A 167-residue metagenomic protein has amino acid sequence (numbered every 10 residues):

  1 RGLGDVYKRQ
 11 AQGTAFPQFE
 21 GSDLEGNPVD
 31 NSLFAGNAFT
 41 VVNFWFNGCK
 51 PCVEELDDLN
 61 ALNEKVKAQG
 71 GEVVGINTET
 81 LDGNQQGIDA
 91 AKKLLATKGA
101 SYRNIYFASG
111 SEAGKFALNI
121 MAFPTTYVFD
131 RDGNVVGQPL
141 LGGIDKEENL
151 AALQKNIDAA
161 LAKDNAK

Functional and structural regions predicted by a protein language model:
G2-Y7: Short, small-residue-biased leader/transition segments that mark boundaries at the very start of proteins
F16-P17, T40, F123-T125: Short loop/turn microsegments at loop-to-beta-strand junctions
N31-V53: Short active-site neighborhood of thiol/selenol oxidoreductases, capturing the structured segment around
G36-T40, A68-V74, K98-R103, R131: Loop/turn elements at helix/coil->beta-strand transitions in domains of secreted/extracellular proteins
F46-P51, T78-G83, A108-A113, A122 (+3 more regions): Solvent-exposed loop/turn segments at secondary-structure junctions within structured extracellular/periplasmic domains
V53-T97, S109-G114: Structural microenvironment flanking redox-active thiols in thiol-disulfide oxidoreductases
A90-Y127, R131-D132, L140: Short, internal strand/loop/helix patches that form the active-site neighborhood or redox-interaction surface
V128-K167: Thiol-/selenol-based redox modules, centered on thioredoxin-like and closely related oxidoreductase domains
